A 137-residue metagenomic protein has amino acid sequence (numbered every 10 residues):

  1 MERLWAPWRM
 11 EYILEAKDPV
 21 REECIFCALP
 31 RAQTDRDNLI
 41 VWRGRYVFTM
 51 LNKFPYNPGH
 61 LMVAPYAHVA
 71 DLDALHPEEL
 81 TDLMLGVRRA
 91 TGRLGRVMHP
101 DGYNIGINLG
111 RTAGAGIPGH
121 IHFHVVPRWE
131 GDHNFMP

Functional and structural regions predicted by a protein language model:
M1-P137: HIT superfamily nucleotide-processing domains
